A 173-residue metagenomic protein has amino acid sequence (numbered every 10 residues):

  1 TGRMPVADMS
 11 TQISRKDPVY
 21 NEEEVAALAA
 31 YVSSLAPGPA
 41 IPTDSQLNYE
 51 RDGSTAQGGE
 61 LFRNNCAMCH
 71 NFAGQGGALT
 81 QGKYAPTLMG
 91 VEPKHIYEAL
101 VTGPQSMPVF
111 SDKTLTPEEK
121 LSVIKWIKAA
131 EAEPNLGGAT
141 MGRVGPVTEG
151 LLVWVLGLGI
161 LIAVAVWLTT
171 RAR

Functional and structural regions predicted by a protein language model:
T1-A36, A73, L79-N135: Extracytoplasmic electron-transfer domains, predominantly the class I c-type cytochrome c fold
I13, C69, L168-T170: Amphipathic, positively biased hydrophobic alpha-helical segments used for protein targeting and membrane insertion
A40-T55: Solvent-exposed, charged amphipathic helical/linker segments at domain boundaries
D44, G74, A139-T140: Sparse recognition of residues in long alpha-helices and their boundaries
R51-A73: Sequence/structural segment immediately N-terminal to covalent heme-attachment motifs in c-type and related
G59, R63, A67, G90 (+2 more regions): Sequence context surrounding c-type heme c attachment/ligation sites in exported
A132-R173: N-terminal export/targeting leaders of redox proteins
